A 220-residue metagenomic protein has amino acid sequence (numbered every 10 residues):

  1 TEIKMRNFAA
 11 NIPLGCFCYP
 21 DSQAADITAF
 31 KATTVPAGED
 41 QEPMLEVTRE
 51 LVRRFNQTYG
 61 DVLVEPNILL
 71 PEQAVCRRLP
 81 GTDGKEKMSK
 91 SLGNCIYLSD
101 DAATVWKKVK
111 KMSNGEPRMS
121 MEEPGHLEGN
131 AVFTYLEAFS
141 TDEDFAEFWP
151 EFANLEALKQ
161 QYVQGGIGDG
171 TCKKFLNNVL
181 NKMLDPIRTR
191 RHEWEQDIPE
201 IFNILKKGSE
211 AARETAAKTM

Functional and structural regions predicted by a protein language model:
T1-A24, E143, V179-L184, R188 (+1 more regions): N-terminal Rossmann-like or analogous alpha/beta NTP/dinucleotide-binding catalytic cores that position adenine
N7-N11, T34, M121: A short glycine/serine-rich beta->alpha loop
P13-F55, Y59, P80: Internal, conserved structured core segments that host functional sites
P43, R49-M220: Conserved nucleotide- and phosphate/pyrophosphate-binding catalytic cores in adenylate/nucleotidyl-handling enzymes
